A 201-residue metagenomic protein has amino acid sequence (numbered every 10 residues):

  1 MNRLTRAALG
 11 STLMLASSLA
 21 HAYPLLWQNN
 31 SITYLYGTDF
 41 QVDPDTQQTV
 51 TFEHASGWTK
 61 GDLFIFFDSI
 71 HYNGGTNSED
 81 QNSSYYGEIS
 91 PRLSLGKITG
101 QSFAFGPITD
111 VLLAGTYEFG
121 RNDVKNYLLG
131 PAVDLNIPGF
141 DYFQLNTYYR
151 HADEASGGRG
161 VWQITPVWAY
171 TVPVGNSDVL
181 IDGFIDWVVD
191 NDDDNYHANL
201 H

Functional and structural regions predicted by a protein language model:
L15-L19: N-terminal signal peptide c-region/cleavage motif recognized by signal peptidases
H21-I70: Short glycine/proline- and aromatic-enriched beta-strand/turn motifs that initiate or cap beta-hairpins
A22-Q28, K60-F64, L95-L112, N136-Q144 (+1 more regions): Short loop/turn motifs that connect adjacent beta-strands in outer-membrane beta-barrel proteins
Y34-F40, S69-N73, G115-R121, T147-D153 (+1 more regions): Transmembrane beta-strands of outer-membrane beta-barrel pores
T46-V50, Q81-I89, D123-L129, G158-I164 (+1 more regions): Residues that define the transmembrane beta-barrel architecture of outer-membrane proteins
F52-S56, I89-L95, L129-L135, P166-Y170: Residues on the lipid-exposed face of transmembrane beta-strands in outer-membrane beta-barrel proteins
F66-E118: Surface-exposed loop and membrane-interface regions of Gram-negative outer-membrane beta-barrel proteins
Y148-H201: Outer-membrane beta-barrel transmembrane domain signature
